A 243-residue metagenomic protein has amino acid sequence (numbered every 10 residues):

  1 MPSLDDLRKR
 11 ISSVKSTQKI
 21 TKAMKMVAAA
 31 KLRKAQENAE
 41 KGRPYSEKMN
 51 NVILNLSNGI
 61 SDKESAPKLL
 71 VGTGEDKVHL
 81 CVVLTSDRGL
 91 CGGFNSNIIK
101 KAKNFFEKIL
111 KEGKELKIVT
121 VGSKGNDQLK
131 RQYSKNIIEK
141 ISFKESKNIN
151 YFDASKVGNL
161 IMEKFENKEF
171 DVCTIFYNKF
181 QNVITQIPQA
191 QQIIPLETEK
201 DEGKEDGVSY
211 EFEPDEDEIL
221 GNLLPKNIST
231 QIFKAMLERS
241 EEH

Functional and structural regions predicted by a protein language model:
M1-E241: C-terminal beta-strand-loop-alpha-helix "lid" module of Rossmann-like NAD(P)-dependent dehydrogenases
